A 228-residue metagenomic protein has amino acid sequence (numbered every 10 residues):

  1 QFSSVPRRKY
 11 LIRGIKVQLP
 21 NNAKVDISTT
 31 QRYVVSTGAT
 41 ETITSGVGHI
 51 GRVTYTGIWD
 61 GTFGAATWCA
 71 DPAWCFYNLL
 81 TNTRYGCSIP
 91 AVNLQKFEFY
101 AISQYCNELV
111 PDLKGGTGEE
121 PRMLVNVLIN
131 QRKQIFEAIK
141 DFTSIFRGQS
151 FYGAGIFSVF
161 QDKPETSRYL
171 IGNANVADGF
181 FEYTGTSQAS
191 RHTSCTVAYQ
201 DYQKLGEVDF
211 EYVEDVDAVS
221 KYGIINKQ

Functional and structural regions predicted by a protein language model:
Q1-F146, G153, Q200, L205: Polar, S/T/G-rich
V47, N126, F160-Q228: Surface-exposed, non-catalytic interaction/assembly patches
G155-S158: Hydrophobic residues embedded in beta-strands of well-ordered beta-sheets
